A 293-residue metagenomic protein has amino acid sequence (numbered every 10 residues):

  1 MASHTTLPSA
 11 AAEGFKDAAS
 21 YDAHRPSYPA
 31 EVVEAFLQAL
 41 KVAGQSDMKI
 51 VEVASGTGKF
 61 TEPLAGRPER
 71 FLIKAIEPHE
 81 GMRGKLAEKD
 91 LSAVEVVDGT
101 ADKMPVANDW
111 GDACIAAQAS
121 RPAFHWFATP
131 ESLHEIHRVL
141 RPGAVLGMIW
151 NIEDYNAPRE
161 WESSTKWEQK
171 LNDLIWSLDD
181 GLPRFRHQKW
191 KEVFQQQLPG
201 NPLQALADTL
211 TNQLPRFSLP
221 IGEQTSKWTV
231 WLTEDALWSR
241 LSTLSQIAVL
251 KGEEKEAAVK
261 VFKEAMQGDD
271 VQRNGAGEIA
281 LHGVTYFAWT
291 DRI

Functional and structural regions predicted by a protein language model:
S9-Y28: Class I SAM-dependent methyltransferase Rossmann-like catalytic core, especially the SAM/SAH-binding loop
P26-M48: Conserved alpha-helix/loop element of class I SAM-dependent methyltransferases that forms part of the SAM/SAH-binding
K49-M104: Class I SAM-dependent methyltransferase SAM/SAH-binding core
K103-C114: A short acidic, Gly/Pro-enriched loop at the edge of an enzyme's catalytic core that lines a small-molecule cofactor
D112-P130: A short SAM/SAH-binding and catalytic strip from SAM-dependent methyltransferases
P130-P142: A short glycine-rich, Lys/Arg-flanked "PGG" loop and its adjoining helix->strand segment in the class I
P142-V230: Conserved catalytic/acceptor-binding region of the Class I
F194-I293: Conserved Class I S-adenosyl-L-methionine
